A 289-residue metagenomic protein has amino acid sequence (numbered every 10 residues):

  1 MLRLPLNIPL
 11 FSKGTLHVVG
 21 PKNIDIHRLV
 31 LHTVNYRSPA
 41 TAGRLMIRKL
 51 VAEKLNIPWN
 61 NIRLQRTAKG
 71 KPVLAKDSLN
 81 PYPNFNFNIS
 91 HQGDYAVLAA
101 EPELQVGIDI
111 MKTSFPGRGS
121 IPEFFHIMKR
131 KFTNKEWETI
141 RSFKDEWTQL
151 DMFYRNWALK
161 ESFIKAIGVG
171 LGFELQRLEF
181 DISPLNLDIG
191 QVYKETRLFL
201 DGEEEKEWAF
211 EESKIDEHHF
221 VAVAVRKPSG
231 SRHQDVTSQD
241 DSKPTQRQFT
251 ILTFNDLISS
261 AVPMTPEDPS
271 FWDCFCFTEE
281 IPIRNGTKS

Functional and structural regions predicted by a protein language model:
M1-S289: Core catalytic alpha/beta fold that binds nucleotide/phospho-ligands
